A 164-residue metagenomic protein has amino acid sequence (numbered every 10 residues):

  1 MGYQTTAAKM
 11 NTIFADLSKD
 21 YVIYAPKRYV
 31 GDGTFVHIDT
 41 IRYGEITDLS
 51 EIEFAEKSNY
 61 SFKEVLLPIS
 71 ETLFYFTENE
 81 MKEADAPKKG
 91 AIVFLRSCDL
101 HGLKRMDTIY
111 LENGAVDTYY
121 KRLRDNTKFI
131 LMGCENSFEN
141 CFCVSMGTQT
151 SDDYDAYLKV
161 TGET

Functional and structural regions predicted by a protein language model:
M1-T164: Iron-sulfur-associated redox domains of electron-transfer enzymes in respiratory and anaerobic energy metabolism
